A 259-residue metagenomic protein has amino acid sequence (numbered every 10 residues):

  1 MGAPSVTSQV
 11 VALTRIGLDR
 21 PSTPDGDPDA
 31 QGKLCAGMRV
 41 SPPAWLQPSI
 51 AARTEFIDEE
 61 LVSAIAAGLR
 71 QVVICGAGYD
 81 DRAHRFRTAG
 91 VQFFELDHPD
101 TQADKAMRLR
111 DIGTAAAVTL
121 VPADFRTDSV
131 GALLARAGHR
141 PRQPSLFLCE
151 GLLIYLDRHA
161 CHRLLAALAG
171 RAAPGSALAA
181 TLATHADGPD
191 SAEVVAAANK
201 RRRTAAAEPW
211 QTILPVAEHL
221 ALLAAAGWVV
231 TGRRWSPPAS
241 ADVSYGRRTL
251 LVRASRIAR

Functional and structural regions predicted by a protein language model:
M1-V73, A77-A123, S129: Rossmann-like AdoMet
S129-G131, Y155-L168: A short, conserved alpha-helix within the catalytic core of class I
V130-P141: Short amphipathic alpha-helix with an adjacent loop that forms part of the alpha/beta core around
H139-A160: A short SAM/SAH-binding and catalytic strip from SAM-dependent methyltransferases
L146-L148, L165, G170-A186: Conserved beta-strand signature within the Rossmann-like core of class I S-adenosyl-L-methionine
L156, R202-V216: Acceptor-substrate binding/catalytic loop of class I
W210-R233: Short alpha-helix
P238-R259: Core SAM-dependent methyltransferase catalytic element
